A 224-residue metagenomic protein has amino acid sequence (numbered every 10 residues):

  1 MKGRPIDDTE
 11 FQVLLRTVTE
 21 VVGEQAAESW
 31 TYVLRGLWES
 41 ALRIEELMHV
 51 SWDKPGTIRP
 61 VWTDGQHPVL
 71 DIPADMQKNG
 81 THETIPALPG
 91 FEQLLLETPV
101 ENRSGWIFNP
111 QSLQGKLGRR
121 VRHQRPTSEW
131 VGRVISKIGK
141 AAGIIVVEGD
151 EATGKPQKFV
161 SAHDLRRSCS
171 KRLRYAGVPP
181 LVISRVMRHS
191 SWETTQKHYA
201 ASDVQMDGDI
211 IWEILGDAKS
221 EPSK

Functional and structural regions predicted by a protein language model:
M1-I44, M48: Basic, Lys/Arg- and aromatic-enriched nucleic-acid-binding interface segment
P5, M76, M187-W212: Catalytic-site neighborhood detector that most strongly recognizes the C-terminal catalytic loop/helix of tyrosine
F11, P86-P156: Active-site/catalytic core of tyrosine-dependent DNA strand-transfer enzymes
V18-A27, S40, E101-R103, G132-R185: Short, basic (Lys/Arg/His-rich) helix/loop patches that form interaction surfaces in the mid-to-C-terminal regions
V21-E24, P73-H82, L117-P126, T153-D164: Short, contiguous acidic/charged loop-to-helix segments that flank catalytic cores in large enzymes
H49-E97, N109: Conserved tyrosine-mediated DNA breakage-rejoining catalytic core shared by Y-recombinases
D53-T63, F159, V178-H198, S223: Short, polar N-cap/turn motifs at the start of nucleic acid-interacting alpha helices
S112-L117, E193, W212-K224: C-terminal secondary-structure termini that scaffold catalytic or DNA-interacting sites
